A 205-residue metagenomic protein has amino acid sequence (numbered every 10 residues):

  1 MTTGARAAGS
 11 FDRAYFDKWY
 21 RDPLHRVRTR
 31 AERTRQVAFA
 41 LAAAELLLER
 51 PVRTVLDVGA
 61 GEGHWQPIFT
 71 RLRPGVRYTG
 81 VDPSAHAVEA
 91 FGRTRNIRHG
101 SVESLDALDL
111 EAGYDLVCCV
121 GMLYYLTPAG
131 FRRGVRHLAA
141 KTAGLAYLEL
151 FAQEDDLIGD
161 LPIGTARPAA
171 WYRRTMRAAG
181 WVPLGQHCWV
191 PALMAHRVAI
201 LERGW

Functional and structural regions predicted by a protein language model:
M1-L110, L126-W205: Class I (Rossmann-like) S-adenosyl-L-methionine-dependent methyltransferase catalytic domain, capturing the SAM-binding
C118: A conserved beta-strand element that flanks and buttresses the S-adenosyl-L-methionine
G121-Y125: Short catalytic micro-motifs in class I SAM-dependent methyltransferases
